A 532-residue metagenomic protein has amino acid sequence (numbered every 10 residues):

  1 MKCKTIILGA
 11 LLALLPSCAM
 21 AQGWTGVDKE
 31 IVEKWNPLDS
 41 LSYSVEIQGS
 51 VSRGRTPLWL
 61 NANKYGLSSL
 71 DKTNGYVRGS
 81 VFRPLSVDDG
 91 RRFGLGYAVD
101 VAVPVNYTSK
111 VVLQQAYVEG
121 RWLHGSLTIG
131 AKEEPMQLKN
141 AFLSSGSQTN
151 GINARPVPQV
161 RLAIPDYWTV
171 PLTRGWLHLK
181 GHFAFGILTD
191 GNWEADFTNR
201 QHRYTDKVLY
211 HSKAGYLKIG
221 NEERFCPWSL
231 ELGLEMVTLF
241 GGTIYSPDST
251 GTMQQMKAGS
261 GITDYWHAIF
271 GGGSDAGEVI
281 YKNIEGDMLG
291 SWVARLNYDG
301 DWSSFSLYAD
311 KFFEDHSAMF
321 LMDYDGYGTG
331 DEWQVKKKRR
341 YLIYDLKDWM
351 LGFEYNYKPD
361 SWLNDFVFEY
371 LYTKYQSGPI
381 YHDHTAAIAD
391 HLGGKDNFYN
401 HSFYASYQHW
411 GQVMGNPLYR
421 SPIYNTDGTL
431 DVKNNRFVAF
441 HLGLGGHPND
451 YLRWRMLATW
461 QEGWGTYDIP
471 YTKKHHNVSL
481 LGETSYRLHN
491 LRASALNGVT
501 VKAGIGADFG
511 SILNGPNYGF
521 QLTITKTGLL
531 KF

Functional and structural regions predicted by a protein language model:
G23, Q159, P516-F532: Outer-membrane beta-barrel "beta-signal"
G23-V77, D88-V99, G181-F185, V501: Transmembrane beta-strand segments of Gram-negative outer membrane beta-barrel proteins
T25, E30-S42, R83-L95, T108 (+8 more regions): Short loop/turn motifs that connect adjacent beta-strands in outer-membrane beta-barrel proteins
L41-R55, L95-V103, G120, L127-E133 (+7 more regions): Transmembrane beta-barrel strands of outer-membrane/channel proteins
A62-S68, D100-P104, S145-N150, T198-R203 (+5 more regions): Extracellular loop and loop/strand-boundary signature of outer-membrane beta-barrel proteins
F93-G191, L217-G241: Outer membrane beta-barrel
P165-H382, A387, F440-L442, A458-Y467 (+3 more regions): Signature for the C-terminal beta-barrel architecture of outer-membrane proteins
T373-T466: C-terminal structural cap/anchor segments
